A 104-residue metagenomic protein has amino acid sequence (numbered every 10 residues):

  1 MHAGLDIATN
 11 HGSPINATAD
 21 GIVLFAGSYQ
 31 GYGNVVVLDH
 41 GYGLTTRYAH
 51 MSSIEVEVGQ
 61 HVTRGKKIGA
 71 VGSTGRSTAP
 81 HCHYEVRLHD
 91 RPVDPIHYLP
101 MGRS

Functional and structural regions predicted by a protein language model:
M1-S104: Catalytic cores of peptidoglycan-degrading enzymes
